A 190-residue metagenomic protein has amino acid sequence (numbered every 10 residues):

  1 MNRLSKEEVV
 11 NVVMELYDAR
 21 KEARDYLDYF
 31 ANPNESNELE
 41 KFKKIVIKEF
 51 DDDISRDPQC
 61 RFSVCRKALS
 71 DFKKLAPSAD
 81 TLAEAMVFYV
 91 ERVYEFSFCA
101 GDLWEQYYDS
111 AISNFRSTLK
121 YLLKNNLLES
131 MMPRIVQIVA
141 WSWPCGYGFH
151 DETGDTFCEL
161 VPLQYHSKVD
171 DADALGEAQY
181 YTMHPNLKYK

Functional and structural regions predicted by a protein language model:
M1-D28: Amphipathic alpha-helical packing elements
D25-K190: Eukaryote-biased, non-catalytic alpha-solenoid scaffold regions
